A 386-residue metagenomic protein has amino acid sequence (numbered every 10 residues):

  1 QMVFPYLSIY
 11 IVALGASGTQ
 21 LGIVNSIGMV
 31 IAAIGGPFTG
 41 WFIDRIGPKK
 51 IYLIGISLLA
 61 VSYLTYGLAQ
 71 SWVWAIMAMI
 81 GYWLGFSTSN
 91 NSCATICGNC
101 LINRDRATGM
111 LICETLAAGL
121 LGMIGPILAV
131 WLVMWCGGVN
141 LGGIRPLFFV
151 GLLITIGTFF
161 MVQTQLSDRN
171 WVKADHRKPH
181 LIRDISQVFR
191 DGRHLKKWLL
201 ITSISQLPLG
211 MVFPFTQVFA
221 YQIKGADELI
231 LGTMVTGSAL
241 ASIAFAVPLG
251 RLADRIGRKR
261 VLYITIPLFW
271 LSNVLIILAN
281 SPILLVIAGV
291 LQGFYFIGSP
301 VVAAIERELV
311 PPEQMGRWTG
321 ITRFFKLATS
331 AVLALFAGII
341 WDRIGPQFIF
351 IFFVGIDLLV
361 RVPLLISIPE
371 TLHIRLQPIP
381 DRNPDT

Functional and structural regions predicted by a protein language model:
Q1-I31, H194-V235: Helix-loop boundary and gating motifs at the non-cytosolic
I23-W41, T236-P248: Central cavity-lining transmembrane alpha-helices of secondary-active solute carriers, predominantly the Major
S57-Q70, P267-N280: C-terminal ends and interior cores of transmembrane alpha-helices in multi-pass membrane transporters/permeases
I80-A117, I305: Cytoplasmic helix-loop-helix junction between adjacent transmembrane helices in 12-TM secondary transporters
L111-V130, R323-L333: Glycine-rich segments within core transmembrane alpha-helices of 12-TM secondary carriers
L152-V172, V360-I368: C-terminal membrane-cytosol helix-exit motif in multi-pass small-molecule transporters
S167-L200, D381-T386: Juxtamembrane intracellular "pre-TM" segments in multi-pass secondary transporters
